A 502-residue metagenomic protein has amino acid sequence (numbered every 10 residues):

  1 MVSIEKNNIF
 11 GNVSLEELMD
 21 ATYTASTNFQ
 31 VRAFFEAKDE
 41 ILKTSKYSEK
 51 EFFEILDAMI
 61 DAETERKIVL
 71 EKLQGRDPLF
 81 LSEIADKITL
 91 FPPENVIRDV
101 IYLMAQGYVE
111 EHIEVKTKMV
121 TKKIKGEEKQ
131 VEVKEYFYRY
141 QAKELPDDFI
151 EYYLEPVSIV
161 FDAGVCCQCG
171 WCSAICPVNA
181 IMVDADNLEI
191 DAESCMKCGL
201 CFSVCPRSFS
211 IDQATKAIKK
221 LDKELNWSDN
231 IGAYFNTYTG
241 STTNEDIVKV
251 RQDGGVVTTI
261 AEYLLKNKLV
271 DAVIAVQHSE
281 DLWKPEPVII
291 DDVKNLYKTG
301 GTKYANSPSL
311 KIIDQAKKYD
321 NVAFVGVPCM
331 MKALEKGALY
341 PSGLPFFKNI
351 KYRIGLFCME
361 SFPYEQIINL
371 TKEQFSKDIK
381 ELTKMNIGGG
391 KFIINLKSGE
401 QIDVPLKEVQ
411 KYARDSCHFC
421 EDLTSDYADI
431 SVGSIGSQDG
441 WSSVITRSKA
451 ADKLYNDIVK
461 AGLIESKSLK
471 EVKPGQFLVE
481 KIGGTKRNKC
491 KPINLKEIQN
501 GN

Functional and structural regions predicted by a protein language model:
D39-L70: Short alpha-helical segments that sit at the start of domains
K72-D77, D99, Q106, A185: Short helix-capping/hinge SLiMs at alpha-helix to coil transitions
G75-I88: Short acidic, hydrophobic short linear motifs in intrinsically disordered regions
L90-A105: Short amphipathic alpha-helical interaction segments
M104-T117, I181-M182, S210-I211: A short, conserved structural fragment
I124-Y152: Short, amphipathic alpha-helical interaction segments positioned at domain boundaries
S158-C167, W171-E189, L200-L221, S425 (+1 more regions): Iron-sulfur cluster-binding cysteine motifs and their immediate structural context in ferredoxin-like electron-transfer
A214-N502: Iron-sulfur-associated redox domains of electron-transfer enzymes in respiratory and anaerobic energy metabolism
